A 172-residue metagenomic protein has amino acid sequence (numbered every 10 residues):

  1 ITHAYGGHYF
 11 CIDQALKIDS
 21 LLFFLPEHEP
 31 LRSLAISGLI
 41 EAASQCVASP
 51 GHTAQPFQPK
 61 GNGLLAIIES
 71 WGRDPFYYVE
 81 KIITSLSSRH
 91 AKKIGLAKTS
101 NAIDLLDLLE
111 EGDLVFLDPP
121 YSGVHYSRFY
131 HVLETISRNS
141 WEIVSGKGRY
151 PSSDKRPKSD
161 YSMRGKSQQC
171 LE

Functional and structural regions predicted by a protein language model:
I1-F129, W141-K155: SAM-dependent nucleic-acid methyltransferase catalytic core
H125-L133, Q169-L171: A short, conserved alpha-helix within the catalytic core of class I
K158-E172: Conserved Class I SAM-dependent methyltransferase catalytic core
